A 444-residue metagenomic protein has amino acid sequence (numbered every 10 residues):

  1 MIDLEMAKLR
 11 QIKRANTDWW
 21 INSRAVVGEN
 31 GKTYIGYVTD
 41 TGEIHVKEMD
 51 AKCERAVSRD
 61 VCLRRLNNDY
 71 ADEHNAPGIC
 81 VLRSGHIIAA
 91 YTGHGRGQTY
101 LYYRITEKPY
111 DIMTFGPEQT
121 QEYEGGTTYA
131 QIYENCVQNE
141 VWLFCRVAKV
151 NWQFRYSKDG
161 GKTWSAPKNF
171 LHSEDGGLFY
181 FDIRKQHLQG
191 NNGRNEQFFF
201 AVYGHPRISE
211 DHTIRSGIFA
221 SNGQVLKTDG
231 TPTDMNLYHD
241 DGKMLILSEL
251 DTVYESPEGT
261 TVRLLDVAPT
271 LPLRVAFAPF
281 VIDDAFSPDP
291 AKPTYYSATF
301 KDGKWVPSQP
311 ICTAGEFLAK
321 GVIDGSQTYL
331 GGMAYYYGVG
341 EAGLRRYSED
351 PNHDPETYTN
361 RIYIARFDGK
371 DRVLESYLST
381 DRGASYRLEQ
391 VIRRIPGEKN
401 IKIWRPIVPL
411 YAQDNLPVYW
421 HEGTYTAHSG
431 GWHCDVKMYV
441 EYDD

Functional and structural regions predicted by a protein language model:
M1-D444: Extracellular, repeat-based ectodomains that mediate carbohydrate processing or recognition
